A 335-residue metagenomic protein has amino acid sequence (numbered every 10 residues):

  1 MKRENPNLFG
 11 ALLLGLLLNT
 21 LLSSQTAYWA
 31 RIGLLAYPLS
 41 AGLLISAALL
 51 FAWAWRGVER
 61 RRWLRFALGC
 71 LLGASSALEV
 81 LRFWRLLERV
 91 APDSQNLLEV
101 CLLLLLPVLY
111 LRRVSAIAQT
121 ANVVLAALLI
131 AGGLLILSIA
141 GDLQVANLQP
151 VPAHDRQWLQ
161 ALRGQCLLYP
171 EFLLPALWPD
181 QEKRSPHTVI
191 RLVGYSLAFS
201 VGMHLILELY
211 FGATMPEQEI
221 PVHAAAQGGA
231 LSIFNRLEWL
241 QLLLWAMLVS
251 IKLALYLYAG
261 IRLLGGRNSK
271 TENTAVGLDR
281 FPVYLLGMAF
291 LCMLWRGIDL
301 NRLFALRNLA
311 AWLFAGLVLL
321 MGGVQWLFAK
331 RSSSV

Functional and structural regions predicted by a protein language model:
N5-S24, A36-F51, L68-E79, L98-L102 (+4 more regions): Hydrophobic, membrane-embedded alpha-helices of multi-pass small-molecule transporters
A11-G15, S23-W53, R307-G322, A329-V335: Extracellular loop-to-transmembrane helix junctions
A27, R56-G57, R85-R89, L103-V123 (+2 more regions): Membrane-water interface regions at transmembrane-helix termini and the short interhelical loops of multi-pass membrane
A30-I32, S269-G277, F290-L313: Extracellular/periplasmic helix-loop-helix junctions in multi-pass membrane proteins
R65-G73, V124-A140, Y195-H204, L285 (+1 more regions): Small-residue-rich segments of transmembrane alpha-helices in multi-pass membrane proteins, especially helix faces
V80-S94, D180-F199, Y256-L286: Helix-loop-helix connectors at the membrane interface of multi-pass transporters/channels
L97, L109-I139, R307-L319: Membrane-interface loop-to-helix entry segments
Y210-E238: Membrane-interface interhelical connector segments
